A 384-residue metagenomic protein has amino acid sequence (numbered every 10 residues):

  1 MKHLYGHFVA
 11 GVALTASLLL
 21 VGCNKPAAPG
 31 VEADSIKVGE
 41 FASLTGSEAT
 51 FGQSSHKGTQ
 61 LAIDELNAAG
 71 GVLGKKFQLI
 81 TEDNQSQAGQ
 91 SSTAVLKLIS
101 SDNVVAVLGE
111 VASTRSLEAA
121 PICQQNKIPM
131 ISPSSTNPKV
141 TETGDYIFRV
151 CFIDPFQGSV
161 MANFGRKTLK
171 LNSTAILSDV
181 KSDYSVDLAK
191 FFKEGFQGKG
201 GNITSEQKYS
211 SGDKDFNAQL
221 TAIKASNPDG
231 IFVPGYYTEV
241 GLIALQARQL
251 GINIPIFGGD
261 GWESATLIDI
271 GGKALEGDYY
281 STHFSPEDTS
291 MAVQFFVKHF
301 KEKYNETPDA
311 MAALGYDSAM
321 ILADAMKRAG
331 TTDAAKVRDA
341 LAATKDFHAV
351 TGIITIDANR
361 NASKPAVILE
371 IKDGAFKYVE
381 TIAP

Functional and structural regions predicted by a protein language model:
M1-K37, A68, A383-P384: Short, low-complexity disordered leader/linker segments with a strong preference for bacterial N-terminal type II
N24-V31, T50-K57, E65, A69-T141 (+3 more regions): Beta-alpha junction/loop-to-helix N-cap segments that form part of ligand/metal-binding clefts
G30-E32, I36-Q60, E82-G89, V111-T114 (+4 more regions): Extracytoplasmic "Venus flytrap"
C123, A189-S281: Extracellular/periplasmic bilobed ligand-binding domains
N126-K167, S285-E287: Extracellular glycoside hydrolase catalytic/binding regions
I147-S211, G230, L322: An alpha-beta-alpha
A244-Y316, G330, E370, F376-A383: Extracellular/periplasmic periplasmic-binding protein-like sensory domains
E302-A312, A323-A375: Segments of small-molecule ligand-sensing domains
